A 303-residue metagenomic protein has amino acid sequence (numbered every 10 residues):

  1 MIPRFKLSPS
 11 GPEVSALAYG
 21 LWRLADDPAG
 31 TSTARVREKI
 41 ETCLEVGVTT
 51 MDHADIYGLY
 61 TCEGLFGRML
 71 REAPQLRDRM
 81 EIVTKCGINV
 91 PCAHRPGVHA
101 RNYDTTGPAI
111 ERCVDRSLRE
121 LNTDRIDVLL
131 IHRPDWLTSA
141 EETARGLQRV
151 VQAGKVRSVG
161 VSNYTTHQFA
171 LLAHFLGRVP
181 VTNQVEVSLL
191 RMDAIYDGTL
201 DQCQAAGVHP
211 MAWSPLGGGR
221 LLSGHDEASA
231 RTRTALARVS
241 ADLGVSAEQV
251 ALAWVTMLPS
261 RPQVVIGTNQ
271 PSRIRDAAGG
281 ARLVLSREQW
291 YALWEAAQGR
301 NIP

Functional and structural regions predicted by a protein language model:
M1-E81, G219, I302: N-terminal binding-site loop/beta-alpha segment at the start of enzyme catalytic domains that lines or forms
R4, P134, T138-P303: Beta/alpha (TIM)-barrel catalytic core signal, keyed to glycine-rich beta->alpha loops juxtaposed to Asp/Glu that bind
S8-G11, M69-D78, L118-N122, V151 (+2 more regions): Acidic (Asp/Glu)-rich catalytic clusters
A16, D52, Q75-M80, T84 (+4 more regions): Short acidic capping loops at alpha-helix termini that bridge into adjacent secondary structure
W22-A34, P96-P108, H132: Active-site mouth loops of central-metabolism enzymes
G30-C43, T105-E120, F169-A170: Short, acidic/polar
R77-Y103: Structural motif corresponding to the early beta-alpha repeats
L118-W136: Active-site groove signature of glycoside hydrolases
